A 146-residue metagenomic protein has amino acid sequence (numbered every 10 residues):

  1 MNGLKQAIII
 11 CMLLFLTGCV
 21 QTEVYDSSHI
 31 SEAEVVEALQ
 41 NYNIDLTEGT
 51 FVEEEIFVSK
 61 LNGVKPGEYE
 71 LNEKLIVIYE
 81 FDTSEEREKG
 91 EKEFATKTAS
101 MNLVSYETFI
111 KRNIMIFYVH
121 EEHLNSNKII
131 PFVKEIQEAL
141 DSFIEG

Functional and structural regions predicted by a protein language model:
N2-I10: Sec-dependent signal peptide recognition, specifically the positively charged N-region followed immediately by
F15-G18: C-terminal motif of bacterial Sec signal peptides marking the signal peptidase cleavage site
V20-E23: Bacterial signal peptide processing site
D26-G49: Post-signal peptide N-terminal segment of mature Sec-exported envelope proteins
E53-K74: Secretory pathway targeting signatures of secreted, lumenal, and periplasmic proteins
E68-E88: A short acidic-to-branched-hydrophobic micro-motif
S84-M101: Short, Gly/Ser/Thr-enriched beta-strand-loop segments that form substrate-interacting elements of hydrolase/peptidase
T98-G146: A short, solvent-exposed beta-edge/loop patch
